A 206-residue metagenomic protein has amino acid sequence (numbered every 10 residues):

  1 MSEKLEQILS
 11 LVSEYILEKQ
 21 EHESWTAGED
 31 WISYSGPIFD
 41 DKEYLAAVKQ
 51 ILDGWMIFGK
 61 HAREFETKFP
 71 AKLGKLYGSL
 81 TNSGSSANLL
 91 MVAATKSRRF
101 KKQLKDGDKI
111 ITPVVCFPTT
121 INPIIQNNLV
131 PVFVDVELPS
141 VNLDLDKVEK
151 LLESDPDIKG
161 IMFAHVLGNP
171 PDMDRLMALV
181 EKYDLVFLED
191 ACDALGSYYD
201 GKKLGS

Functional and structural regions predicted by a protein language model:
M1-W55: N-terminal "arm"/small-domain region of PLP-dependent enzymes with the aminotransferase-like
K60-K109, P123-I125, F133: Phosphate-binding glycine-rich loop
L80-T81, T112, G160-F163: A short beta-strand submotif of the Rossmann-like class I SAM-dependent methyltransferase core that lines
I110-I111, P131, F187: A short hydrophobic/small-residue beta-strand
V114, F133-E137: Short beta->alpha connector loops at strand-helix junctions that form conserved, small/polar/Pro-enriched
V115-I121: Conserved coil-to-alpha-helix start sites within the AMP-binding
N128: Structured binding elements
P139-S206: Active-site phosphate-binding strand-loop segment of PLP-dependent enzymes
